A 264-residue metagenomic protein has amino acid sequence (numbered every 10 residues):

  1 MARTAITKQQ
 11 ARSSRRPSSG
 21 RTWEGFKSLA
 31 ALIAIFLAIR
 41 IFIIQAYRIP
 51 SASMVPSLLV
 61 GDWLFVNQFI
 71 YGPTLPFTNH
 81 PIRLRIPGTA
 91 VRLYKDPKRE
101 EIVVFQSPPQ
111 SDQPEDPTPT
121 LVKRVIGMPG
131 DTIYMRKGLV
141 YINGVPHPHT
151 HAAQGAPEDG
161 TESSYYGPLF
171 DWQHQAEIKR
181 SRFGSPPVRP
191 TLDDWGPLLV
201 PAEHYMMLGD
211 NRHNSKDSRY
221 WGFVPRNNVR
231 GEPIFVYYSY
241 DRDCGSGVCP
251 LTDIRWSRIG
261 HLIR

Functional and structural regions predicted by a protein language model:
A2-F26, F42-R48, S53-R264: Soluble "head" domains of membrane/secretory-pathway proteins
K27-F42: Hydrophobic membrane-insertion alpha-helices, especially the h-region of bacterial N-terminal signal peptides
